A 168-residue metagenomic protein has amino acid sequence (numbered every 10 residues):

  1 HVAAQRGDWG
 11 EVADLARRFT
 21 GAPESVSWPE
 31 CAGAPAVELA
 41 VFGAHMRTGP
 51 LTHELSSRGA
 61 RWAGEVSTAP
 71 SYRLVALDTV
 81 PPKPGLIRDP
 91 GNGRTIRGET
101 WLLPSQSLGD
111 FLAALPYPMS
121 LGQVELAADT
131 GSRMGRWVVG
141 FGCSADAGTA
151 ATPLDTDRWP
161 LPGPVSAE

Functional and structural regions predicted by a protein language model:
H1-P35, F141: Structural helix-boundary/capping segments
E24-E168: Domain-scale activation on soluble regions of proteins
